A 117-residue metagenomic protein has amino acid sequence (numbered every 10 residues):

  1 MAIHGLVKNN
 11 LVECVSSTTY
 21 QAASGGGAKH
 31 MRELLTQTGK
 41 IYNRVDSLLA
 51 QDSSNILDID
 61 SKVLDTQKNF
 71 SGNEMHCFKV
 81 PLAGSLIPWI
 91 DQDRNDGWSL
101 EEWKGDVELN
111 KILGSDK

Functional and structural regions predicted by a protein language model:
M1-K117: Active-site-lining helix/loop region of Rossmann-like oxidoreductase modules
